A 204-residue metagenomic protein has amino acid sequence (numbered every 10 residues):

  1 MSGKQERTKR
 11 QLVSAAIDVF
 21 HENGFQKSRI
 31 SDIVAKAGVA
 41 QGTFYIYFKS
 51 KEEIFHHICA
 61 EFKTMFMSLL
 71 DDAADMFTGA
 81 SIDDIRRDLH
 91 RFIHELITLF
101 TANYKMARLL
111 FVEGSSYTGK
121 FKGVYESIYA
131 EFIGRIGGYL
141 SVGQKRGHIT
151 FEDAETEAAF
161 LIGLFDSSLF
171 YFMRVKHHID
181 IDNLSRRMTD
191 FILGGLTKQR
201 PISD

Functional and structural regions predicted by a protein language model:
M1-R7, R200-D204: N-terminal intrinsically disordered/low-complexity leader segments
T8-I17, I33, I54, I58-L69 (+1 more regions): Generic hydrophobic, amphipathic alpha-helix propensity
Q11, V19-E53, H57: Helix-turn-helix
L12, A16-F20, L96, I192: Short hydrophobic clusters on alpha-helical segments that form packing/core surfaces in small helical domains
H57, D72-A102, A158-L161, P201: Hydrophobic alpha-helical connector segments
T64-D71, G119-K145, E155-A159, R186: Amphipathic alpha-helical packing segments from all-alpha helical-bundle domains
R91-T98, A102, G134, G138-K145 (+3 more regions): C-terminal peripheral helix-coil segments that are non-catalytic and often amphipathic
I97-G134: Short secondary-structure transition hinges
